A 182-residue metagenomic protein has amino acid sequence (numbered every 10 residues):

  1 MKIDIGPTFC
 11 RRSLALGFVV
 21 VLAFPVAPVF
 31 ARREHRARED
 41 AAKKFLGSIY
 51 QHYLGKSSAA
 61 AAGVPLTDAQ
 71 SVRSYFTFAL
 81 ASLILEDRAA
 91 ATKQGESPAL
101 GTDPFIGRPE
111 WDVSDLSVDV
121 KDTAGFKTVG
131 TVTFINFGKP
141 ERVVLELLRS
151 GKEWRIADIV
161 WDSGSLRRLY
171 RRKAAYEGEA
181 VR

Functional and structural regions predicted by a protein language model:
M1-F9: N-terminal secretory signal peptides that target proteins for export/translocation
F9-A15: N-terminal export leaders
A15-P28: N-terminal export signals
V29-D68: Short, low-complexity N-terminal intrinsically disordered segments enriched in polar/charged residues
S48-A60, Y75-L83, F137, S150-E153: Structured segments of extracytoplasmic/periplasmic soluble domains in secreted or envelope-associated proteins
F76-K139: Surface-exposed, charged secondary-structure patches
D122-T131, I135-V144, S150-G151, I156-R182: Low-complexity, intrinsically disordered terminal/linker segments enriched in charged and Gly/Pro repeats
